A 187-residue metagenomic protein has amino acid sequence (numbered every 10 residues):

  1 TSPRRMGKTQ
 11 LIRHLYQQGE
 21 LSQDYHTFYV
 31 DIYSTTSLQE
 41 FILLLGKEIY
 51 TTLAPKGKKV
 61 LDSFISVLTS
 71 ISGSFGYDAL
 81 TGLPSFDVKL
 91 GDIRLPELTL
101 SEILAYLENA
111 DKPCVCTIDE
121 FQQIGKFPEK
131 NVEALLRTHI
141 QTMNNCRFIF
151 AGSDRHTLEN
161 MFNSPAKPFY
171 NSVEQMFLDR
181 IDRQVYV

Functional and structural regions predicted by a protein language model:
S2-M6, Q10-V115: P-loop NTPase nucleotide-binding core
R5-M6, S34-T35, F121-Q123, D154-H156 (+1 more regions): Short, solvent-exposed loop/turn segments at secondary-structure junctions
R13, L43, K130-A134, Q184: Surface-exposed alpha-helical interface segments used for non-catalytic interactions
Q23-T27, N144-C146, N171-E174: Short glycine-/polar-rich loops that comprise or flank the Walker A/P-loop and associated switch/sensor motifs
V30, M176-L178: Hydrophobic residues at beta-strand termini and immediately following loops that shape nucleotide-binding pockets
F86-D154, N163: Conserved Walker B catalytic segment
R155-V173: Short regulatory helix/loop adjacent to the ATP-binding pocket of P-loop NTPases
L178-V187: Conserved small helical "lid"/interfacial subdomain of P-loop NTPases
